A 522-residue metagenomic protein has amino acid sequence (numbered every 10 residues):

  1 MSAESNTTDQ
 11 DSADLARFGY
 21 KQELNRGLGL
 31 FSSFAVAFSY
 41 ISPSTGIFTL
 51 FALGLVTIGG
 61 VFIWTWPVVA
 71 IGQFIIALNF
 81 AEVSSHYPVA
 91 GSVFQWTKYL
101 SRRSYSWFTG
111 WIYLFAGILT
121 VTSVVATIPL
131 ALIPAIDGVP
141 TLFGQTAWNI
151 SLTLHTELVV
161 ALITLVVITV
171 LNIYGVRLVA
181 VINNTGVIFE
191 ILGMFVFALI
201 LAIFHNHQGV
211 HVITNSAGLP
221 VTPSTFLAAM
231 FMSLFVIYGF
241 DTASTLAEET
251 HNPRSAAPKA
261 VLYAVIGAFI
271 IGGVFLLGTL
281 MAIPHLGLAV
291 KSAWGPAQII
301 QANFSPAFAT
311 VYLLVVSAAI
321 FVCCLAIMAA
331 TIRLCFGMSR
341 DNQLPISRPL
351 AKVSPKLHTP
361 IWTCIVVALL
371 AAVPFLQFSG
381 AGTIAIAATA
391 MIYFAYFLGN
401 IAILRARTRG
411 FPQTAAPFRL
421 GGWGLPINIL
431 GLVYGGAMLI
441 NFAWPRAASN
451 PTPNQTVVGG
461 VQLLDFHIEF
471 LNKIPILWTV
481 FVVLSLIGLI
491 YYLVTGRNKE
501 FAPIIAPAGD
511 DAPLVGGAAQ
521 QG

Functional and structural regions predicted by a protein language model:
M1-F51, L55-V61, F74-L78, L219 (+1 more regions): Membrane-interface "cap" regions at the ends of multi-pass membrane proteins
G46-S151, A264-I270, V274, L477-L484: Extracellular loop-to-transmembrane helix junctions
F62-I63, V139-T156, N184-T310, V461-I468: Helix-loop-helix junctions that connect adjacent transmembrane segments in multi-pass membrane transporters
V89, I112-L130, I237, D241-T250 (+2 more regions): Membrane-helix boundary/coupling elements in multi-pass transport proteins
F94-K98, V125-V159, G193, A247-R254 (+3 more regions): Helix-loop-helix connectors at the membrane interface of multi-pass transporters/channels
Q95-T97, R102, P134-F143, A260-L325 (+1 more regions): TM-loop-TM module centered on a large, flexible mid-protein loop between adjacent transmembrane helices in multi-pass
T156-H207, V261-I266, A385-G399, W423-Y434 (+1 more regions): Membrane-interface loop-to-helix entry segments
G382-I392, G422-G522: A generic transmembrane alpha-helix motif of multi-pass inner-membrane proteins
